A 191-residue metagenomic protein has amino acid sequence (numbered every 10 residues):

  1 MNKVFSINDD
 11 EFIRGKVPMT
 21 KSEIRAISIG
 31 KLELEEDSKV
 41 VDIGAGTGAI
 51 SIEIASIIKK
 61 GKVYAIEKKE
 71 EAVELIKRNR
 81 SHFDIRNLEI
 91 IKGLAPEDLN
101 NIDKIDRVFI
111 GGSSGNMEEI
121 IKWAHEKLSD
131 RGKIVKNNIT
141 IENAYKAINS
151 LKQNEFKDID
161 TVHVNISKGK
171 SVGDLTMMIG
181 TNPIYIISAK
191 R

Functional and structural regions predicted by a protein language model:
M1-E36, V41, E74-R78, H82-F83 (+1 more regions): Class I SAM-dependent transferase core
L32-L34, I58, K127-L128: A generic alpha-to-beta junction signature in SAM-dependent methyltransferases
G44: Conserved S-adenosyl-L-methionine
T47-K59: Conserved SAM-binding loop of SAM-dependent methyltransferases across substrates and taxa, primarily the Class I
K60-Y64: Short beta-strand element of Class I
I66-K104: S-adenosyl-L-methionine
K104-G112, E119: Short SAM/SAH-binding signature in class I
W123-T181, Y185: C-terminal substrate-binding/active-site "lid" region of AdoMet-derived donor-dependent transferases
